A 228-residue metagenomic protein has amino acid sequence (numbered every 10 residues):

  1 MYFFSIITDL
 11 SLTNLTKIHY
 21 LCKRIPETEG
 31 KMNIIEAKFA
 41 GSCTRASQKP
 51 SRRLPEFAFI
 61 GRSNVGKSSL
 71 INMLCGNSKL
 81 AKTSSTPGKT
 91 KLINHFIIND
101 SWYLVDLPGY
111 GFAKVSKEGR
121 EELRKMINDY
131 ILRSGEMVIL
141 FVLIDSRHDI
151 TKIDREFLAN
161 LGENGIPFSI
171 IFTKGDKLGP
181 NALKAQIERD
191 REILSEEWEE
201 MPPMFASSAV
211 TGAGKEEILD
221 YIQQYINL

Functional and structural regions predicted by a protein language model:
I6, K17-K23: Short, positively charged and aromatic/hydrophobic N-terminal segments
G30-L107, F112: Conserved G1/Walker A P-loop phosphate-binding module
I34-C43, L178-L228: Canonical P-loop GTPase G-domain recognition
T44, K89, W102, G109-F112 (+3 more regions): Conserved nucleotide-binding/hydrolysis micro-motifs of P-loop NTPases
T90-I93, P108-G135, R147-A159: Switch II of P-loop NTPase G domains
D129-E200: Conserved C-terminal guanine-recognition region of P-loop GTPase G domains, centered on the G4
